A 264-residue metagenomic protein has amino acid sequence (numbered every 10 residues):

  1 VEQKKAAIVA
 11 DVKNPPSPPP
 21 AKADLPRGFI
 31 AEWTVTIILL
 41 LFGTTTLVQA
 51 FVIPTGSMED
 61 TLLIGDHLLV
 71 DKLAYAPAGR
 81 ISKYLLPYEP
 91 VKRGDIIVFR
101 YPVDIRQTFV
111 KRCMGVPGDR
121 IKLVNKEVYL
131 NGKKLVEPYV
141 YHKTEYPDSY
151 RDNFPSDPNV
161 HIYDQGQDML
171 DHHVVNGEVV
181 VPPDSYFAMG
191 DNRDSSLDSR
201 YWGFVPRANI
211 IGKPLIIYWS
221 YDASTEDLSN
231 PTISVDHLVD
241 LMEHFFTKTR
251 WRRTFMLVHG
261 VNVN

Functional and structural regions predicted by a protein language model:
V1-R27, T46-V52, S57-N264: Soluble "head" domains of membrane/secretory-pathway proteins
E32-L47: Hydrophobic membrane-insertion alpha-helices, especially the h-region of bacterial N-terminal signal peptides
